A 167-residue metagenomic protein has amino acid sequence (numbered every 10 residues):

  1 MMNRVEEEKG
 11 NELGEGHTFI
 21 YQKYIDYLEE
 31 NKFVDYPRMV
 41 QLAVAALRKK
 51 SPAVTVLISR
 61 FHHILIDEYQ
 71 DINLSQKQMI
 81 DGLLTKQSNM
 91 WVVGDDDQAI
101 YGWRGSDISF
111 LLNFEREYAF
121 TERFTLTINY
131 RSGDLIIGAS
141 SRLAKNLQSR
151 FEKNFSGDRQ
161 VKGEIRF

Functional and structural regions predicted by a protein language model:
M1-F61, S88, I108, E164: A basic/glycine-biased coupling hinge at the interface between accessory DNA-binding modules
E12-G16, V34, D71, G105 (+2 more regions): Residue-level detector of secondary-structure boundary/capping sites
I25-L28, Q70, Q76, Q98: Glutamine-centric residue-chemistry signal
D35, D67, I136: Residue-level signature of catalytic and energy-coupling elements of molecular machines, predominantly ATP/GTP-dependent
R60, E68, D95: Walker B catalytic acidic pair
I64: Hydrophobic beta-strand segment of the Class I
L74-F167: Conserved RecA-like helicase ATPase core segment that couples NTP binding/hydrolysis to strand translocation
